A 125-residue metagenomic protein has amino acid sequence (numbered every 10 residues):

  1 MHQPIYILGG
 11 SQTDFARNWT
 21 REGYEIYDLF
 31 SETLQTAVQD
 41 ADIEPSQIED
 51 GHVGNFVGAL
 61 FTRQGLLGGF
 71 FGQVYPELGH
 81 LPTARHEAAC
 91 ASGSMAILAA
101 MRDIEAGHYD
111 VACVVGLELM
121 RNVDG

Functional and structural regions predicted by a protein language model:
M1-I7: Extreme N-terminal starter segment of soluble prokaryotic enzymes
Q3, I43-S46, G107: Structured loop/turn residues at beta-strand edges in well-structured enzyme cores
P4, E25-T33, Q47, R63 (+3 more regions): General structural feature for long, well-ordered alpha-helical segments within catalytic domains of soluble enzymes
I7, P45-N55, P82-A88, A112-L117: Beta-strand segments within the central parallel beta-sheet cores of soluble alpha/beta enzyme folds
G10-D14, P76-E77: Short connector loops/turns at beta-strand edges and beta->alpha or beta->beta junctions
Q12-Q35, G58, P82-L98: Active-site pocket-shaping loop/turn-to-helix segments
Q35-E49: Phosphate/pyrophosphate-binding loops at sites that engage ATP/ADP/AMP, CoA/4′-phosphopantetheine, polyphosphate
G58-V111, L119, V123-D124: Conserved catalytic cysteine-centered active-site region of acyl-thioester-dependent Claisen-condensing enzymes
